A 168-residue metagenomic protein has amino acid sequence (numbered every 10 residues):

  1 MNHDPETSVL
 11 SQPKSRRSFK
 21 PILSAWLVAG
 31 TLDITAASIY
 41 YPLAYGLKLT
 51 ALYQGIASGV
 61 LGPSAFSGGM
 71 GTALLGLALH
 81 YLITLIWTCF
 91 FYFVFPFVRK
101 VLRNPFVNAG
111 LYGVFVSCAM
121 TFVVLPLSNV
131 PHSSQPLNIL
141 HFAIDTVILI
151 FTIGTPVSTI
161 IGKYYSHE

Functional and structural regions predicted by a protein language model:
M1-S15: Short, Lys/Arg-rich, polar N-terminal cytosolic tail immediately upstream of the first transmembrane signal-anchor
H3, I148-I161: Hydrophobic cores of alpha-helical transmembrane segments in multi-pass inner/ER membrane proteins, independent
P13-G46: N-terminal signal-anchor transmembrane alpha helix
V28-A37, I83, W87, Y112 (+2 more regions): Alpha-helical transmembrane segments of multipass membrane proteins
P42, G46-G71: Extracytosolic (periplasmic/ER-lumenal) interhelical loops and adjacent juxtamembrane/interface segments of multi-pass
A44, F66, F122-T146: Interfacial helix-loop-helix junctions of multi-pass membrane proteins
L75-Y92: Hydrophobic alpha-helical transmembrane segments
F97-A119: Internal alpha-helical transmembrane segments of multi-pass membrane proteins
